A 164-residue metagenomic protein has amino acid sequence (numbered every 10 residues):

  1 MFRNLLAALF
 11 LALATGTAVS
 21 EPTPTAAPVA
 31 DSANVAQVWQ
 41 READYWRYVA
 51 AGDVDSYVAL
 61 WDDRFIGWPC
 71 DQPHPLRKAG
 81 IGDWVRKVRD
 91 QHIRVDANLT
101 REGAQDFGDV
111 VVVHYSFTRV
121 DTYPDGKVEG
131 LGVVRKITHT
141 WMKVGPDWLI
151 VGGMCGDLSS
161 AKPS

Functional and structural regions predicted by a protein language model:
N4-G16: Bacterial N-terminal signal peptides
E21-A59, I66-S164: A beta-strand edge to alpha-helix "cap/lid" segment located at domain peripheries
